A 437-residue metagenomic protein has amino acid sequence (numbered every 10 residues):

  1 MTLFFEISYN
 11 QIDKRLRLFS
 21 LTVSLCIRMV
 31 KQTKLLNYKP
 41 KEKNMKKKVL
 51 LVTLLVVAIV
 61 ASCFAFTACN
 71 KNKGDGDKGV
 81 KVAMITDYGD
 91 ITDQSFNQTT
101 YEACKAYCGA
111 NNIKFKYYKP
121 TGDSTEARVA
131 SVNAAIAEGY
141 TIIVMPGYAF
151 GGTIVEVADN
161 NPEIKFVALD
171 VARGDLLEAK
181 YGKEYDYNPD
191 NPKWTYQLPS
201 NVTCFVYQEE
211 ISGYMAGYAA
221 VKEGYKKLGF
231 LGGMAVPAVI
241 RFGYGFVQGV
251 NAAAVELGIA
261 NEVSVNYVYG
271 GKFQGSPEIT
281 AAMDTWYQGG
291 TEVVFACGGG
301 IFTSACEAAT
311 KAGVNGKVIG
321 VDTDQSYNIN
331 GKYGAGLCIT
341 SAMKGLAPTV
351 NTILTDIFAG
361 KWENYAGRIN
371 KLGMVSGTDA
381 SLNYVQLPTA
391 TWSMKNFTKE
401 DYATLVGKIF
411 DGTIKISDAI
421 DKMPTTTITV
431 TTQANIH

Functional and structural regions predicted by a protein language model:
E6-N44, K73: Short, Lys/Arg-enriched N-terminal segments with co-localized hydrophobic residues within the first ~10-30 amino acids
Y9, K71-H437: A residue-level marker of the well-folded mature domains of exported/periplasmic proteins
V23, K47-K48, Y402: Short amphipathic alpha-helical segments that mediate assembly, nucleic-acid/protein binding, or membrane association
M45-L54: Bacterial N-terminal signal peptides that target proteins for export
L54-C63: Bacterial N-terminal signal peptides
A65-A68: C-terminal motif of bacterial Sec signal peptides marking the signal peptidase cleavage site
